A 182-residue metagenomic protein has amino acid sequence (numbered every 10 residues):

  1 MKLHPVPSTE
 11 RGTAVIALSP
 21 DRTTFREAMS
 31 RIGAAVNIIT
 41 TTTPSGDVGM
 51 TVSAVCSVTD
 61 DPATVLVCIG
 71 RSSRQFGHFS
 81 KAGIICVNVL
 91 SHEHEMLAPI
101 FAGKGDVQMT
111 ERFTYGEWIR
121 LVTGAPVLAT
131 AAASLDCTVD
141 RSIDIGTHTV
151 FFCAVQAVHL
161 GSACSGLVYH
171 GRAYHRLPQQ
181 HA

Functional and structural regions predicted by a protein language model:
K2-A182: Basic, polyanion-binding surface patches
